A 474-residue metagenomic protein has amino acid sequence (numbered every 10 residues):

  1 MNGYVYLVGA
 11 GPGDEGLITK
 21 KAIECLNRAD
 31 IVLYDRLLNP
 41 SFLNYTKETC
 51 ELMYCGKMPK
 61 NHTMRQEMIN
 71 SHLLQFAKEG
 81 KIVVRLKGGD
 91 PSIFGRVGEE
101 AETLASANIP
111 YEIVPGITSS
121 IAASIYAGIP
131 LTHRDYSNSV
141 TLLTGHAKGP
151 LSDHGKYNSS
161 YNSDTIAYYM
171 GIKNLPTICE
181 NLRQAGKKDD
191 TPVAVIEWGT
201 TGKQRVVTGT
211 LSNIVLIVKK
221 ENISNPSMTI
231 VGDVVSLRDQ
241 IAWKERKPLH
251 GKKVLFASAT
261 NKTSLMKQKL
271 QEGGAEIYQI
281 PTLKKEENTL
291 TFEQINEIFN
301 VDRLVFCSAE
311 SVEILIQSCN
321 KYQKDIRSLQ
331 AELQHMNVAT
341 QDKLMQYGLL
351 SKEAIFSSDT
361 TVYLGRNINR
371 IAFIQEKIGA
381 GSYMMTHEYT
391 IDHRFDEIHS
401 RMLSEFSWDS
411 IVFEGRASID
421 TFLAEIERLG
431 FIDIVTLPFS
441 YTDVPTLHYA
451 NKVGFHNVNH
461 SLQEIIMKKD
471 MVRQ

Functional and structural regions predicted by a protein language model:
M1-E15, K20-I117, S227, V305-L315 (+1 more regions): Class I S-adenosyl-L-methionine
N2-V8, Y111-E112, T118-P248, K253 (+3 more regions): Beta-strand/loop-alpha-helix module characteristic of Rossmann-like adenine-cofactor folds
P12-G13, P59, R65-L73, K78 (+3 more regions): Signature of uroporphyrinogen-III synthase
I23, E99-Y111, A127-R134, Q184 (+2 more regions): A glycine- and small-aliphatic-rich helix-loop capping segment at beta-alpha/alpha-beta transitions that lines
D30-I31, E51, T165, R303 (+2 more regions): Well-ordered beta-strand positions
Y34-D35, Y54, V84-K87, Y111-G116 (+8 more regions): General beta-strand structural signal in soluble alpha/beta enzymes
N70-I125, T165-C179, V362-Y383, D409-I411 (+2 more regions): A glycine-rich beta-strand to alpha-helix segment that forms a phosphate/ribose-binding loop at ligand/cofactor sites
T103-A123, R134-L143, I326-M336, V435-P438: Short, acidic/small-residue loops that bind anionic groups at enzyme active sites
